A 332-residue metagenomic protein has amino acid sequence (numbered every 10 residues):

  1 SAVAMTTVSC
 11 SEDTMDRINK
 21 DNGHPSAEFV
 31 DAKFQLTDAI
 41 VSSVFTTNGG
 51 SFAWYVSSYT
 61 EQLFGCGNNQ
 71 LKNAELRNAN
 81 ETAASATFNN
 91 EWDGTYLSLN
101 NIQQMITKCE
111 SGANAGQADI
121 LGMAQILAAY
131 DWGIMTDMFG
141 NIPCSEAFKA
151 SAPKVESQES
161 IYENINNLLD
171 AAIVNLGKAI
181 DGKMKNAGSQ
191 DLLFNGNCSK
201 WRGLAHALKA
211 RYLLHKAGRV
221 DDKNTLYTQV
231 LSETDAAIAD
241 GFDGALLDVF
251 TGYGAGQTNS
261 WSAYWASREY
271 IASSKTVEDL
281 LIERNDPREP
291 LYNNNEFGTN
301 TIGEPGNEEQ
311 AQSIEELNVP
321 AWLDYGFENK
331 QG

Functional and structural regions predicted by a protein language model:
C10-E12, N166-A179, C198, R202-N259: Aromatic-residue-lined binding/catalytic grooves and analogous aromatic/hydrophobic interfacial grooves in multimeric
C10-G65, T234, G298, G306-A321 (+2 more regions): Membrane-proximal, proline-rich intrinsically disordered regions
S11-T14, N101-Q104, N141, G218-D221: Terminal alpha-helical segments
K33, N68-E163, N167-G177, G332: Conserved, well-structured interaction surfaces
C109-A118, L176-C198: Flexible helix-coil transition and linker loops at the boundaries of alpha-helical arrays
M138-N167, K183-F194, S199, H215-S232 (+1 more regions): Short coil/linker segments at helix-helix boundaries
N224-G332: Hydrophobic-face positions in mid-chain alpha helices that act as interaction patches
